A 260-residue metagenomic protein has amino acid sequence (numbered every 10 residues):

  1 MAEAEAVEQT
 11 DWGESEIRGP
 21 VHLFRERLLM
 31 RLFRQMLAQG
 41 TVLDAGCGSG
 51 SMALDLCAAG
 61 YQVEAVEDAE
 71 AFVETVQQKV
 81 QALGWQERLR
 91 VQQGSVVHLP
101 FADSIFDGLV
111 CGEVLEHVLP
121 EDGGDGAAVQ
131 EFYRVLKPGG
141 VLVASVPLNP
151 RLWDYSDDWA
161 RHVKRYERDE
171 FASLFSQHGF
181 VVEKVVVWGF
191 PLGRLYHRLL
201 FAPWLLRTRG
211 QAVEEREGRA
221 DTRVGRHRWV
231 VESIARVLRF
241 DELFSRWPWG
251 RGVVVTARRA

Functional and structural regions predicted by a protein language model:
M1-A102, G108-G112, V129, V237 (+1 more regions): Conserved N-terminal segment of class I S-adenosyl-L-methionine
A71-E74, L119-G123, D154: Short N-terminal helix/helix-N-cap motif within the alpha/beta-hydrolase-1
R90-Q92, E183-V186: General small-molecule cofactor/ligand-binding pocket signal
G108-D122: A short SAM/SAH-binding and catalytic strip from SAM-dependent methyltransferases
G126-V141: A short glycine-rich, Lys/Arg-flanked "PGG" loop and its adjoining helix->strand segment in the class I
L142-K164, S173: Short, glycine-/aromatic-enriched active-site segment of Class I SAM-dependent methyltransferases
V187, L192-A260: A C-terminal cap/extension of S-adenosyl-L-methionine-dependent methyltransferases that defines the acceptor-substrate
